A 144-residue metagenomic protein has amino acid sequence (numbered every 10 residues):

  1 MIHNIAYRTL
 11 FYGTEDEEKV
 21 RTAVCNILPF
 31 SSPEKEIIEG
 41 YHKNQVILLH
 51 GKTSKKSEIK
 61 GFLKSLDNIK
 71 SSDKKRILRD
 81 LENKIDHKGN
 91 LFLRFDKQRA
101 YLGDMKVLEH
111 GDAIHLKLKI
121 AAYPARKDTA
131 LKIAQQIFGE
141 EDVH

Functional and structural regions predicted by a protein language model:
M1-K35: Long, hydrophobic N-terminal alpha-helical segment
T9-G13, L28, K55-S57, K97-R99 (+1 more regions): Beta-strand elements of well-folded, non-transmembrane domains
D16-K19, S57-L63, L102, A125-L131: Short, conserved charged micro-motifs
R21-A23, F62-I69, K132-Q135: Short amphipathic alpha-helices in soluble, non-transmembrane regions that often serve as interface/regulatory elements
I27-S32, D67-D73, D112-I114, I137-H144: A common structural junction motif
E34-E58: Short, charge-patterned binding micro-sites
L66-G111: Long, charge-patterned amphipathic alpha-helical coiled-coil/hairpin "stalk" segments used as oligomerization
F95-H144: Glycine-rich, aromatic-bearing surface loops/beta-hairpins
